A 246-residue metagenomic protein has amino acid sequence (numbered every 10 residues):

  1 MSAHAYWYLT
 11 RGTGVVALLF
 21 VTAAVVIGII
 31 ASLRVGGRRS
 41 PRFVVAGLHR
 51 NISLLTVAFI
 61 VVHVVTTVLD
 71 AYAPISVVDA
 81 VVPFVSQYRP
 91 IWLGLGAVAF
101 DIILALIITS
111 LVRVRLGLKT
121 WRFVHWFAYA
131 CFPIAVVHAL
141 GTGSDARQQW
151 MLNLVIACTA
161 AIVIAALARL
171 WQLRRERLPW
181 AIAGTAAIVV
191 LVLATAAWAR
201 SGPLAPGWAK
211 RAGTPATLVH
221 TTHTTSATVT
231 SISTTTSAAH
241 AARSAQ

Functional and structural regions predicted by a protein language model:
M1-Q246: Membrane-embedded alpha-helical bundles that constitute the cytochrome b-like, heme-associated redox core of multi-pass
